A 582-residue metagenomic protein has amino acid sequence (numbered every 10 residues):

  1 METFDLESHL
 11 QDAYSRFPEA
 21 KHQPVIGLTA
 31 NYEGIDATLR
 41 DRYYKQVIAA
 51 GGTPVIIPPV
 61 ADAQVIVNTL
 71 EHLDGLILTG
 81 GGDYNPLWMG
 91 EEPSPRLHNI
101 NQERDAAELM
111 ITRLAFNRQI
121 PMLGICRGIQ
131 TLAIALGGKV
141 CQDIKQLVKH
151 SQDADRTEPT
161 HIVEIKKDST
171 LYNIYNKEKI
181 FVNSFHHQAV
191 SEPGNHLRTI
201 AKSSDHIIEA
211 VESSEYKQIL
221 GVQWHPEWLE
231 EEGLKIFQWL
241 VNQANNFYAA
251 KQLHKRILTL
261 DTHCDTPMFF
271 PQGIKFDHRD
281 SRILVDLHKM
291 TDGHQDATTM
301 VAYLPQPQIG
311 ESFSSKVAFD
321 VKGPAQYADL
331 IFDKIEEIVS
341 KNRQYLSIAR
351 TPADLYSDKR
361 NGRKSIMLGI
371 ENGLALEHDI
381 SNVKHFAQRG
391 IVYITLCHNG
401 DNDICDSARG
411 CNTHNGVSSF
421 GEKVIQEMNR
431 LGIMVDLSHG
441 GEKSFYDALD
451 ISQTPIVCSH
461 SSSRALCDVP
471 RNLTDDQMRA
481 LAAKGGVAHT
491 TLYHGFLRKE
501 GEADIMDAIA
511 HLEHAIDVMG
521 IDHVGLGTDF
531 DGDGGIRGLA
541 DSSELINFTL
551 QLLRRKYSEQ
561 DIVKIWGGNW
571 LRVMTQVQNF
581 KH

Functional and structural regions predicted by a protein language model:
M1-I125, I134, C141, K145-I174 (+5 more regions): N-terminal beta1-alpha1 cap of cysteine-dependent amidohydrolase-like domains
P24-V25, T53, P121, K139 (+8 more regions): Proline-centered loop/turn at the N-terminus of a beta-strand
G51, Q119-I120, G137, H294 (+3 more regions): Glycine-centered short loops/turns at secondary-structure junctions
G138, A353-L355, D379-V383, D406 (+1 more regions): Distinct, well-ordered alpha-helical segments
S184-Q188, G221-P226, T259-T266, G440 (+1 more regions): Histidine-centered catalytic micro-motifs
Y216, H294-Q295, I391-Y393, L431-I433 (+2 more regions): Glycine-enriched alpha-helix->loop->beta-strand junction motifs that scaffold or abut catalytic
A249-T413, D468-H489, Y493-L526, F530-H582: N-terminal hydrophobic targeting/anchoring segments and the immediately downstream early-domain regions of hydrolases
H414-L431, A448-C458: Alpha-helix-loop-beta-strand connector modules within alpha/beta enzyme cores
